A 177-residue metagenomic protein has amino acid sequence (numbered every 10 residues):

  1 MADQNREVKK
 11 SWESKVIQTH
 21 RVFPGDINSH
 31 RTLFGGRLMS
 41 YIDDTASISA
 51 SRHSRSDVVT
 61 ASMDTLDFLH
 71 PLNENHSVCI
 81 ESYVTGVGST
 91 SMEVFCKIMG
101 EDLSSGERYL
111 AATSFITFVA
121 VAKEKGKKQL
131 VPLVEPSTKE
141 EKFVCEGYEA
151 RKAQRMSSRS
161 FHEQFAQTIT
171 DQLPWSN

Functional and structural regions predicted by a protein language model:
D3-Q18, N73-E74, T85-N177: HotDog/MaoC-like acyl-thioester-processing domains
K15-I17, L33-F34, Y41, V58 (+1 more regions): Long, compositionally biased, intrinsically disordered segments
T19, F23, R52-A61, D67 (+1 more regions): N-terminal leader/targeting segments and the first structural element of proteins
G25-Y41, Q172-N177: A conserved, well-ordered hydrophobic junction motif at loop->secondary-structure transitions
S29-T32, P71, E107-R108: Short histidine-centered beta-strand/loop micro-motifs that create catalytic or ligand/metal-coordination sites
R37-R55: Active-site helix/loop of acyl-thioester processing domains in fatty-acid/polyketide metabolism, spanning hotdog-fold
V59-P71, S77-T85, G100: Conserved interaction-surface patches within small, structured recognition/assembly domains
